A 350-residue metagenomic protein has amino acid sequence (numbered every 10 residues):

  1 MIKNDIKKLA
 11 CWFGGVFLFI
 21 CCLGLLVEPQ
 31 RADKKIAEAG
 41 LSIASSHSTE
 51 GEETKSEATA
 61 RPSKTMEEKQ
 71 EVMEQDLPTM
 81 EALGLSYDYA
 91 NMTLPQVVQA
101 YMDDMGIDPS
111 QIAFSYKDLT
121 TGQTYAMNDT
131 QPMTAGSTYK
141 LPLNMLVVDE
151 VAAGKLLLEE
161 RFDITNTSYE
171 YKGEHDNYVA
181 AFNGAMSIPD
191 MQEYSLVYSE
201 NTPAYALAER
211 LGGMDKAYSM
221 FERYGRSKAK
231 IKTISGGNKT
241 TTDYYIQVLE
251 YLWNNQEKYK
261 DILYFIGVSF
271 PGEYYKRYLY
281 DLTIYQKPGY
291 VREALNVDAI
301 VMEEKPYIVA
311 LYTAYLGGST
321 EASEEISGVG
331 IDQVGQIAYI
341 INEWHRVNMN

Functional and structural regions predicted by a protein language model:
I2-G106, T124, E209, D215 (+3 more regions): Structured C-terminal helix/loop/strand segments within mature extracytoplasmic catalytic/sensor domains
P78, A82-L94, N166, A180-K258: Active-site-adjacent helix/loop patches that line small-molecule binding or acyl-intermediate pockets
A90, L94, L119, E159-H175 (+1 more regions): Acidic helix-start/capping segments at beta-turn-to-alpha-helix junctions
D103, D108-P132: Short, conserved catalytic-motif segment at the N-terminal edge
D108, V148-E160, G212-S219, R223-A229 (+2 more regions): Bacterial peptidoglycan biogenesis and beta-lactam-recognition machinery
K117-L119, T167, S195-S199, L207-R210 (+5 more regions): Active-site-proximal beta-strand/loop segments in catalytic clefts of secreted hydrolases
G122, T134-I164, V309: Active-site SXXK
M127-Q131, E170-F182: Charged, often glycine-rich, active-site loop that binds/positions anionic groups
